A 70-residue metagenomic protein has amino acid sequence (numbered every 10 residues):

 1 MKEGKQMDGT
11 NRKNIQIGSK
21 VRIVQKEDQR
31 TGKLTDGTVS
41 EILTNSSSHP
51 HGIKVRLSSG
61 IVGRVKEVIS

Functional and structural regions predicted by a protein language model:
K2, D8-S70: Basic/aromatic-rich interaction segments and small domains that mediate binding to polyanionic partners
